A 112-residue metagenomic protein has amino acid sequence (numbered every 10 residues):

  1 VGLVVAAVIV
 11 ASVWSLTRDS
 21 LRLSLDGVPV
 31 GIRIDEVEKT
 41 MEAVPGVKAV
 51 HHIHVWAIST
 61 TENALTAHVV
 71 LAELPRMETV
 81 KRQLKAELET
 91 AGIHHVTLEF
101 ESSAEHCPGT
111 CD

Functional and structural regions predicted by a protein language model:
V1-D112: Alpha-helical transmembrane segments and adjacent TM-loop junctions that form the membrane-embedded core of multi-pass
